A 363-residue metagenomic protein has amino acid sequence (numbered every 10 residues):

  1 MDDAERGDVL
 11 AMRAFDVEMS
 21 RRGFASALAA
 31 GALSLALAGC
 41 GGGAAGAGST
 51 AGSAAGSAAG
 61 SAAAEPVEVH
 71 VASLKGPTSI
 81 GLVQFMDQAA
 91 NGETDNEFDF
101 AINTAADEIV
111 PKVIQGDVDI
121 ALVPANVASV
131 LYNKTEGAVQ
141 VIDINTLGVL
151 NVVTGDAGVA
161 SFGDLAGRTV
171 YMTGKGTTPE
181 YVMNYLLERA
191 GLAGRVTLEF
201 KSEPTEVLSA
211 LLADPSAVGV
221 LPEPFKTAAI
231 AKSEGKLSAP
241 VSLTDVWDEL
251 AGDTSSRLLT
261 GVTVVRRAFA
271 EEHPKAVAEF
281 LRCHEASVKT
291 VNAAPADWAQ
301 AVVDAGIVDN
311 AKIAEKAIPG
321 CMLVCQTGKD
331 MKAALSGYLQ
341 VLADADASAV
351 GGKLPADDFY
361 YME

Functional and structural regions predicted by a protein language model:
M1-M19, G23, A27-A38: N-terminal secretory signal peptides
G41-A44: Bacterial signal peptide processing site
G48, G52-E199, E223, S238-L243: Short, glycine-/small- and polar/acidic-enriched structural segments that line small-molecule recognition paths
D87, I114-Q115, N133, E188 (+6 more regions): Sec-exported extracytoplasmic/periplasmic mature domains
A89-D95, G167, T244-S256, V324-M331: Short, solvent-exposed loop/beta-turn-alpha elements that line the ligand-binding surface or hinge of extracytoplasmic
N126-V127, E206-A301: Pocket-lining segment of extracytoplasmic ligand-binding domains
A270-A345: Secondary-structure end/capping motifs
S336-E363: Conserved C-terminal helix/tail region of periplasmic/extracytoplasmic solute-binding proteins
